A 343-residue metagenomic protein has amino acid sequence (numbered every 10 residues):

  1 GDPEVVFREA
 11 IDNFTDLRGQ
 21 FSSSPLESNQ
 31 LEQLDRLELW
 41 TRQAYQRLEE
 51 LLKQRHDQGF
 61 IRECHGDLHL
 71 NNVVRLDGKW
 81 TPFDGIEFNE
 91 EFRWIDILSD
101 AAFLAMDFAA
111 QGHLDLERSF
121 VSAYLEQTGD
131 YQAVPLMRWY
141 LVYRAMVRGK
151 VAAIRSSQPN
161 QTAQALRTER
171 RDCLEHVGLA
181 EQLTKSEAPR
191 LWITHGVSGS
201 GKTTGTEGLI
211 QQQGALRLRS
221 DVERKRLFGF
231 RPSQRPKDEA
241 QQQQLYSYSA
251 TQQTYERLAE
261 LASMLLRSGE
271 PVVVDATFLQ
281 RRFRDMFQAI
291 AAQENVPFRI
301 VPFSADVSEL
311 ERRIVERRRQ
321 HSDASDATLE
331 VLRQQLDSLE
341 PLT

Functional and structural regions predicted by a protein language model:
G1-L70, V74-R190: ATP-dependent phospho-/nucleotidyl transfer catalytic cores
W192-T194, S220: Hydrophobic anchor at the beta1->P-loop junction of P-loop NTPases
V197-S198: The conserved Walker
K202: Conserved lysine of the Walker
G205, L209: Hydrophobic positions on the alpha1 helix immediately C-terminal to the Walker A/P-loop
I210-E270, S308, R312, E316-R317: Conserved substrate/cofactor phosphate-moiety recognition/catalytic segment in nucleotide-dependent phosphotransferases
E294-V315: Conserved phosphate-donor/acceptor-positioning beta-strand/loop module used by diverse small-molecule
E316-T343: Small-molecule kinase domains that catalyze NTP-dependent phosphoryl transfer to phosphate-bearing small molecules
